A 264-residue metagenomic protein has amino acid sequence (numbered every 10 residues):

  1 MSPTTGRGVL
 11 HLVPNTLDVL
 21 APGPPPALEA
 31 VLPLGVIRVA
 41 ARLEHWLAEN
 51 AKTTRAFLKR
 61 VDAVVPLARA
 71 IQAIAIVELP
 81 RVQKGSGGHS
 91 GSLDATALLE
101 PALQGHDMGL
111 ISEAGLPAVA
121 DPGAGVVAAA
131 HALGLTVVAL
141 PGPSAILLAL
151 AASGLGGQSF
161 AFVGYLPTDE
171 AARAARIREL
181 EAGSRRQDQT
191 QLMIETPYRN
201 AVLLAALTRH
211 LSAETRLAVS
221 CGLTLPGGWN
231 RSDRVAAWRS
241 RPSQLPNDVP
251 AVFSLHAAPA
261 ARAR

Functional and structural regions predicted by a protein language model:
M1-R81: Glycine-rich, flexible N-terminal cofactor/catalytic loop recognition
S2-H11, A75, H106-D107, R185-R264: A contiguous loop/helix-start segment that scaffolds small-molecule binding in enzyme catalytic cores
L17, P26, A48, G109 (+1 more regions): Non-catalytic interfacial helical region
A40-W46, L135-V137, T190-Q191: Short active-site oxyanion
L47-E49, M108-P117, T190-E195: Acidic beta-strand-to-loop metal/phosphate-binding motif
K52-T54, G115-L116, A145, R199: Alpha-helix capping/helix-boundary segments
E78-A124, A129-A132: Glycine/small-residue-rich loop that forms an oxyanion/phosphate-binding "nest" at active or ligand-binding sites
A120-G183: Class I SAM-dependent methyltransferase SAM-binding "motif I" and its flanking Rossmann-like core
